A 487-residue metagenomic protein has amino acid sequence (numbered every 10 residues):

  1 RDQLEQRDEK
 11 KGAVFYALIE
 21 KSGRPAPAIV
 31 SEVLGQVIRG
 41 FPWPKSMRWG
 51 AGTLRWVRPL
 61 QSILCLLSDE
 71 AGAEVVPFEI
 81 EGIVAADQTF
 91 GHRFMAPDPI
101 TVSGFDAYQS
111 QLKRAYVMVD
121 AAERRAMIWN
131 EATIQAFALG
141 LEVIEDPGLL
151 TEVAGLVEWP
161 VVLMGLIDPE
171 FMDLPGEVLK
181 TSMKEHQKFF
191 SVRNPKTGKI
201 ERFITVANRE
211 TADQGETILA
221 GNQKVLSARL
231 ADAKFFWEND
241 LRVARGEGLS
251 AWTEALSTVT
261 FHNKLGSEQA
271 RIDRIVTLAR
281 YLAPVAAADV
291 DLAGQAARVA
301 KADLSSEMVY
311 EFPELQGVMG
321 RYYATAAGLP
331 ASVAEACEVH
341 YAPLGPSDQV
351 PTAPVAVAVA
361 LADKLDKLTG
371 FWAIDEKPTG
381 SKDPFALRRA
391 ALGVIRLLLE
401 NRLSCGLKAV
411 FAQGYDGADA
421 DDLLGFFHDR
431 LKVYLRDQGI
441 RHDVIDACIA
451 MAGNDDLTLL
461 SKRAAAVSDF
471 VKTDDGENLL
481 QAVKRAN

Functional and structural regions predicted by a protein language model:
R1-N487: Amphipathic alpha-helical "coupling" segments that flank catalytic cores
